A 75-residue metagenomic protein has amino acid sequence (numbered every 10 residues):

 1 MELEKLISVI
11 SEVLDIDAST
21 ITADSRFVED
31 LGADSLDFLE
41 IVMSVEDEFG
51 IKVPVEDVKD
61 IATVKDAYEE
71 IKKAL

Functional and structural regions predicted by a protein language model:
M1-S19: Thiotemplate assembly-line natural product biosynthesis machinery
L3, E70-L75: Short hydrophobic/aromatic patches at helix-to-coil boundaries
L14-D30, E48-D60: Phosphopantetheine carrier-protein modules
E29-D47: Phosphopantetheine-attachment site and its flanking helix in carrier
